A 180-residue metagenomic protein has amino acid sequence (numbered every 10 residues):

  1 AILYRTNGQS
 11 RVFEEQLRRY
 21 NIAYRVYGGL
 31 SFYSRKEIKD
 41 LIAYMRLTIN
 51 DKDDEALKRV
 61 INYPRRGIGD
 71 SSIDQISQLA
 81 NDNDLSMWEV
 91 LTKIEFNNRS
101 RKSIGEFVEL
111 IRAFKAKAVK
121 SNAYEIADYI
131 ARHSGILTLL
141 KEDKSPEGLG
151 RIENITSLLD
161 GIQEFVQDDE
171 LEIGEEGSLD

Functional and structural regions predicted by a protein language model:
A1-K58, D143-E153, D160: Conserved motor-region signature of P-loop NTPase helicases/translocases
S31, R65-R66: Phosphate/pyrophosphate-binding and catalytic-coupling "lid/hinge/switch" segments at subdomain interfaces
N62: Conserved beta/loop motifs at nucleotide-recognition and modification sites
D74-L79: C-terminal helical "lid" of AAA+/P-loop NTPase domains
A80-K93: A short beta-strand-loop micro-motif that forms or neighbors metal/cofactor- and ligand-binding patches at active-site
V90-D180: Accessory C-terminal helicase-associated subdomains
